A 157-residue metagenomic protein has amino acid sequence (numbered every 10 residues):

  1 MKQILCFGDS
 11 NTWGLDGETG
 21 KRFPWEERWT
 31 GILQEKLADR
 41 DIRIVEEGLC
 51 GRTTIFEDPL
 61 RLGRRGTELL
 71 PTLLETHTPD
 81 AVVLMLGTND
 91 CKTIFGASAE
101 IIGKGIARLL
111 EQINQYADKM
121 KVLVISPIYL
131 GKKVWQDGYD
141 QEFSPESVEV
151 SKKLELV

Functional and structural regions predicted by a protein language model:
M1-L49, I55-L60, T72-T76, V82: Serine-esterase "nucleophile elbow" of acetyl-processing enzymes
N11-T12, C50, N89, I128: Catalytic metal-binding/acid-base residues of hydrolase active sites
G14-G17, R52-F56, D90-F95, K133-V134: A short acidic, helix-capping loop that chelates divalent metal ions and anchors anionic groups
G31, D39, G63-V157: Alpha-helical cap/lid subdomain in secreted, periplasmic, or secretory-pathway luminal O-acyl-processing enzymes
